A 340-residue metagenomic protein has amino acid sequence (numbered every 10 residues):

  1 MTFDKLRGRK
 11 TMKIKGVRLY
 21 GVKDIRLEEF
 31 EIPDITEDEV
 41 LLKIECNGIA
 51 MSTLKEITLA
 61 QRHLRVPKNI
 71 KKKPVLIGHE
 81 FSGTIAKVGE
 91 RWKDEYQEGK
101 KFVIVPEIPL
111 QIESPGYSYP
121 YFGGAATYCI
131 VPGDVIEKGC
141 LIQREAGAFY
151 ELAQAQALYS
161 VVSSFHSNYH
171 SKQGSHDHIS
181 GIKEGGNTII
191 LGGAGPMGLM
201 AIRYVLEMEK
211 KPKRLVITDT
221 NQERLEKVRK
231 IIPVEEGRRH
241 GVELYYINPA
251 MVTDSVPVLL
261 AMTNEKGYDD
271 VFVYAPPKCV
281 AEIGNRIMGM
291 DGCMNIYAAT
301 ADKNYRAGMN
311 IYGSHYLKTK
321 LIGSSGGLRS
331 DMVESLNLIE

Functional and structural regions predicted by a protein language model:
K13, S255-A261, D302-E340: C-terminal substrate-binding/catalytic core of Rossmann-like NAD(P)-dependent dehydrogenases/reductases
P33-G48, R62-I108, G123, V135: Glycine-rich beta-strand-centered segment in the early N-terminal region that forms part of a ligand/cofactor-binding
D34, P74, D94-E95, E151-A157 (+2 more regions): Residue-level "contact hotspot" at macromolecular interaction interfaces
I108-G186: NAD(P)H dinucleotide-binding glycine-rich loop of Rossmann-like/cofactor-binding domains, especially the beta1-alpha1
A157, G192-A194: Glycine-rich Rossmann-fold phosphate-binding loop(s) that bind the pyrophosphate of adenine dinucleotide cofactors
G185, L191, I202-V280: Adenosine-nucleotide cofactor-binding segment
P196-M197, R224: Hydrophobic/small residue at the entry helix of a nucleotide-binding pocket
D270-P277, R286-Y305, L321: ADP-ribose/adenylate-binding Rossmann-like module
